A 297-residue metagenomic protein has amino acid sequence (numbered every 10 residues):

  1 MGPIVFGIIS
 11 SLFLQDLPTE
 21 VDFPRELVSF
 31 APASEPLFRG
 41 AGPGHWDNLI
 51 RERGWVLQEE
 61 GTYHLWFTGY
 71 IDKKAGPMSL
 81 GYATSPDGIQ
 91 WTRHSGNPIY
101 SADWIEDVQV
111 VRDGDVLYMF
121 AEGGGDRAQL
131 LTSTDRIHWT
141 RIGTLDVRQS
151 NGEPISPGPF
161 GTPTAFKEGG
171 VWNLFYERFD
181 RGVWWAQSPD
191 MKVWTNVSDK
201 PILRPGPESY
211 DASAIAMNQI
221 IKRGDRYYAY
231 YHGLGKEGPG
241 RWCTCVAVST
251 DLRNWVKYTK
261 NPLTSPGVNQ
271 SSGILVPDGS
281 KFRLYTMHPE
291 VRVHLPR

Functional and structural regions predicted by a protein language model:
G2-S11: Bacterial N-terminal signal peptides
L12-R297: Carbohydrate-active catalytic/glycan-binding domains of CAZyme proteins, especially the secreted or lumenal ectodomains
